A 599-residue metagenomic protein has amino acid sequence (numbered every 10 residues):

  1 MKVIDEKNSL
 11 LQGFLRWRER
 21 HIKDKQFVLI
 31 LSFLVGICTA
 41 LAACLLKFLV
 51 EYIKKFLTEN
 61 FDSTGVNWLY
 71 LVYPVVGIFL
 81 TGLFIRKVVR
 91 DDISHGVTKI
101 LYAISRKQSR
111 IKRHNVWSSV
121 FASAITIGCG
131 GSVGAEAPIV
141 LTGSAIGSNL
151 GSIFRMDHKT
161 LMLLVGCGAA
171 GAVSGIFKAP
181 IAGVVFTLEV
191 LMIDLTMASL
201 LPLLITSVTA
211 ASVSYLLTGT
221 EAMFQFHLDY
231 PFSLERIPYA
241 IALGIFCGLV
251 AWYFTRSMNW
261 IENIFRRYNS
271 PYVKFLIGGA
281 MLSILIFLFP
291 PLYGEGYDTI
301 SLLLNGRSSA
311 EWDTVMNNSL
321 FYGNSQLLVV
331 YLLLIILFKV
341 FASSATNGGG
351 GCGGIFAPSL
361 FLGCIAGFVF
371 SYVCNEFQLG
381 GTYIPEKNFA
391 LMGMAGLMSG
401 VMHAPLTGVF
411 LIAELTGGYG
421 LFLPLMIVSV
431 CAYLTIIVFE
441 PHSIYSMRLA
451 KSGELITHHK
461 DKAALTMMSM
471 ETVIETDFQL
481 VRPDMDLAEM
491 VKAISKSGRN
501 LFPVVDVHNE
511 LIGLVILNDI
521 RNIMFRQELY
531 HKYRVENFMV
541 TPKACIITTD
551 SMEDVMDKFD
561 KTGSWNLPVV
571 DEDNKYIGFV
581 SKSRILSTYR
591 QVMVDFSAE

Functional and structural regions predicted by a protein language model:
M1-M467, E471-D477, V481-F502, D506-I512 (+2 more regions): Alpha-helical transmembrane segments and immediately membrane-proximal extracytoplasmic
T206, V428, E475, L517 (+3 more regions): ATP/adenylate-binding site constellation spanning eukaryotic-like Ser/Thr protein kinases, ABC-transporter
S452, H531, N537, F596-E599: Post-kinase regulatory C-tail/linker adjacent to protein kinase catalytic domains
M468, M485, V515, Y533 (+2 more regions): Short beta-to-alpha loop/turn elements within the nucleotide-binding domains of ABC transporters
D477-V481, N537, P542-C545: Structural signal for short hydrophobic segments within the conserved structured cores of catalytic domains across
V481-G498, V504-V505, M524-Q527, C545-W565 (+2 more regions): The conserved cystathionine-beta-synthase
L511-I512, C545, Y576-I577: Short hydrophobic beta-strand segments in globular cytosolic domains
G513-I520, G578-L586: Short hydrophobic beta-strand motif reused across regulatory alpha/beta modules
